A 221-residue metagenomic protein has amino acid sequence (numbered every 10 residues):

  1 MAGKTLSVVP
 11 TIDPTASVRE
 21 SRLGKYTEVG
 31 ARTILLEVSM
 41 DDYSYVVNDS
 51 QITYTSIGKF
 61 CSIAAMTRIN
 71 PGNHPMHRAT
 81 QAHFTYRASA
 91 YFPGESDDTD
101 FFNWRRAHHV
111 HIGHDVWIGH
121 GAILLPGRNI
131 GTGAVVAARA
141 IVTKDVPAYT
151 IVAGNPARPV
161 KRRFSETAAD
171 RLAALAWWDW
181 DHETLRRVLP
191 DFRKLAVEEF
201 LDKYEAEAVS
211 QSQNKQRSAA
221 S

Functional and structural regions predicted by a protein language model:
M1-K4: Alpha-helical membrane-targeting segments
L6-P14, R19-L23, E28-R128: Flexible, glycine/small-residue-enriched loop-and-beta-strand segment within the central core of proteins
V8-D13, A82-L124, P156-S221: C-terminal segments of enzyme domains that contribute to small-molecule binding surfaces
N73-P75, V146, R162-F164: Conserved catalytic-core motifs of eukaryotic protein kinase domains, centered on the activation segment
W117, V135, I151-V152: Short-chain dehydrogenase/reductase
H120, A138, A148: Catalytic-loop Lys-Pro-X-Asn motif of eukaryotic-like protein kinases
G131, V135-A137, I141: A generic "structured core" feature
A148, A153-P156: Acidic, glycine-centered active-site loop in nucleotide-sugar glycosyltransferases
